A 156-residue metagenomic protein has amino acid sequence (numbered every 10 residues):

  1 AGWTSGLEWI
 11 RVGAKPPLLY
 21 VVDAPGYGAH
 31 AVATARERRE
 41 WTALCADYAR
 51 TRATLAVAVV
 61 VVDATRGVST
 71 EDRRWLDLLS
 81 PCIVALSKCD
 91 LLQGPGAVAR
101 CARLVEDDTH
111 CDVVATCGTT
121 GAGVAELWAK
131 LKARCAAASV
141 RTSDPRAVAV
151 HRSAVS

Functional and structural regions predicted by a protein language model:
A1-P17: Switch I (effector-binding) loop of TRAFAC-class P-loop GTPase G-domains
W3, G26-G28, T65-V68, C89-L92 (+1 more regions): Conserved nucleotide-binding/hydrolysis micro-motifs of P-loop NTPases
T4, R38-T42, G121-V124: Amphipathic alpha-helical transducer elements in NTP-driven molecular machines
P17-T42, D63-R66: Switch II (G3) loop of P-loop NTPases
L44-C111: Conserved C-terminal guanine-recognition region of P-loop GTPase G domains, centered on the G4
L91-R146: Canonical P-loop GTPase G-domain recognition
D144-S156: A short, charged, Gly/Pro-tolerant segment at domain boundaries
